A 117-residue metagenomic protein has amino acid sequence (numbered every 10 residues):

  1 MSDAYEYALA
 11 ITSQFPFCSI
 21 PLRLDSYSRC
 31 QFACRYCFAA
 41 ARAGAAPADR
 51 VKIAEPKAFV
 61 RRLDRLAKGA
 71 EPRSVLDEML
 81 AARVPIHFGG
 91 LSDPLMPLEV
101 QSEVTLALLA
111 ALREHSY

Functional and structural regions predicted by a protein language model:
S2-Y27, Q31-Y117: Conserved Radical SAM active-site core
